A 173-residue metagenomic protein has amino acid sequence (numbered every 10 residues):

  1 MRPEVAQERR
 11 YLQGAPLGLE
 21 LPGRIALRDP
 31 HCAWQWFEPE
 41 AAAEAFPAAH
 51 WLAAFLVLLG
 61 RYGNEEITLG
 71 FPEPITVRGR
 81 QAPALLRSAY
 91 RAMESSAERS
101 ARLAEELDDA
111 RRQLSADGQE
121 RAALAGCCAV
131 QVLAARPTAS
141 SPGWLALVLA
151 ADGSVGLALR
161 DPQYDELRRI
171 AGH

Functional and structural regions predicted by a protein language model:
M1-E8, A15-L19, G23, L27-A33 (+3 more regions): His-Asp-centered acyl/peptidyl-transfer active-site segments
E40, E44, A139, L145-A171: Histidine-centered acyl-transfer/condensation active-site motif and its immediate structural neighborhood
F71, G172-H173: Short, charged/polar low-complexity linear motifs in solvent-exposed/disordered segments
